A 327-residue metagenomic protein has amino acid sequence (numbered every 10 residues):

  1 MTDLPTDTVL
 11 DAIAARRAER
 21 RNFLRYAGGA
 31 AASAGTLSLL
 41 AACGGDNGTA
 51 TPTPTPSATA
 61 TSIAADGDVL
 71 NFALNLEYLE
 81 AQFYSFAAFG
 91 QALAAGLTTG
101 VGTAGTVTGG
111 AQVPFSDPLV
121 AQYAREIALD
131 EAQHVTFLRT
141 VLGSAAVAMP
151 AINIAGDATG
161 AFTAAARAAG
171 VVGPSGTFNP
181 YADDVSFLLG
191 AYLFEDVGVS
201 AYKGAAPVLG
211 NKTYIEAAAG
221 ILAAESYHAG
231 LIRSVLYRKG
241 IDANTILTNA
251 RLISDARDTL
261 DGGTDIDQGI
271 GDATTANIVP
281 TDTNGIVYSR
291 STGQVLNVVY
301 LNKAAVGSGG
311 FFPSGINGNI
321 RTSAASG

Functional and structural regions predicted by a protein language model:
T2-A14, A18, D46-G327: All-alpha RGS (Regulator of G-protein Signaling) helical domain and cognate RGS-like helical scaffolds
A12-A34, S38: N-terminal secretory signal peptides and thylakoid transit peptides that target proteins across membranes
A42-C43: N-terminal Sec signal peptide cleavage junction
